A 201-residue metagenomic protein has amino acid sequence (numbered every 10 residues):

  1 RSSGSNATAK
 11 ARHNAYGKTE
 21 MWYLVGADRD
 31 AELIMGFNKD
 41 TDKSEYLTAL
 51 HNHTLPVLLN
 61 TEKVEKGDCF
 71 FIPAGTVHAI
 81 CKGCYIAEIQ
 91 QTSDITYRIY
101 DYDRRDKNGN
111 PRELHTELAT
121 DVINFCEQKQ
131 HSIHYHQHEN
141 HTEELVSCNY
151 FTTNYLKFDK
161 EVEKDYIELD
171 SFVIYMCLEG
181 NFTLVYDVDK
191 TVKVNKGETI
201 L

Functional and structural regions predicted by a protein language model:
R1-K66, C81-N181, Y186, V192 (+1 more regions): Active-site region of the double-stranded beta-helix
F71-A74, K82: Conserved "cap/hinge" positions at secondary-structure junctions
